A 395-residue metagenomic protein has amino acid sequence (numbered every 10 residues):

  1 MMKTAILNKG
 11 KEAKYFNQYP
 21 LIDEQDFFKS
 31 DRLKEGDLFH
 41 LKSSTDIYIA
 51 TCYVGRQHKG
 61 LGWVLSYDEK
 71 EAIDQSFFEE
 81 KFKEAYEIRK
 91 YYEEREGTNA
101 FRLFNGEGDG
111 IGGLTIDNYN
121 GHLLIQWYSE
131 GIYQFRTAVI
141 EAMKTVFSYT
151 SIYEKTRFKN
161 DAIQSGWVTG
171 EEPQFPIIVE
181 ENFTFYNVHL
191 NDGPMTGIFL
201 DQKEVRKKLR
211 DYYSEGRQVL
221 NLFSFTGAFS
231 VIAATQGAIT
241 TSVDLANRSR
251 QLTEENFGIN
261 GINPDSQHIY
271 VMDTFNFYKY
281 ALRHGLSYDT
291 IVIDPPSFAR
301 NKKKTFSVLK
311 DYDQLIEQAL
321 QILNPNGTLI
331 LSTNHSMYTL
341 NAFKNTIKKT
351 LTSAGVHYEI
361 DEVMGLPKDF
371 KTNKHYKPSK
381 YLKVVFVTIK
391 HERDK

Functional and structural regions predicted by a protein language model:
M1-L114: Non-catalytic accessory regions of SAM-dependent methyltransferases
F104-D117, Y133-I198, K207, K380: Non-catalytic substrate-recognition/targeting regions of SAM-dependent transferases
G216-F225: Conserved class I S-adenosyl-L-methionine
T226-A238: Conserved SAM-binding loop of SAM-dependent methyltransferases across substrates and taxa, primarily the Class I
I239-D244: Conserved SAM-binding motif I beta-strand of class I
A246-T290: S-adenosyl-L-methionine
T274-T350: S-adenosylmethionine
T328-K395: C-terminal catalytic and target-recognition region of SAM-dependent MTase-like enzymes, primarily methyltransferases
